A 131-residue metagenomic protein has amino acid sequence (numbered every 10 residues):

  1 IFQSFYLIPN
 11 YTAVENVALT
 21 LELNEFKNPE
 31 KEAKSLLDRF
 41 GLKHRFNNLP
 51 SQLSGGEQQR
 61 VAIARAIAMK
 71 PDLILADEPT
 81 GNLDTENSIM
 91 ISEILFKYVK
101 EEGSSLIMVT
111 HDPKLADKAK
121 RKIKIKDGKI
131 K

Functional and structural regions predicted by a protein language model:
F2-K118, K122-K124: ABC family nucleotide-binding domain
D127-K131: Conserved switch/coupling elements of ABC/ABC-like ATPase nucleotide-binding domains
